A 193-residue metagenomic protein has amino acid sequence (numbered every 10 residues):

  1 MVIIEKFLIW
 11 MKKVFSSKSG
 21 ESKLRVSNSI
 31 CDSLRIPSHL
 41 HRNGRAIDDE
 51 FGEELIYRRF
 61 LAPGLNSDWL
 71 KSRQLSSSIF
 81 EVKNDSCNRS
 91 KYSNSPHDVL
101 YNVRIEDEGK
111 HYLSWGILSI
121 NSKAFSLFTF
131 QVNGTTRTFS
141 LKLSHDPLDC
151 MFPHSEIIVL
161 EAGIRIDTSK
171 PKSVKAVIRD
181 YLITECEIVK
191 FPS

Functional and structural regions predicted by a protein language model:
V2-G52, D68, S77-D85, R89-S193: Conserved NAD+-utilizing ADP-ribose enzyme module
G52-F60: Short, surface-exposed binding/anchoring microloops in extracellular/periplasmic proteins
G64-S72: Charged, amphipathic alpha-helical linker/scaffold segments
